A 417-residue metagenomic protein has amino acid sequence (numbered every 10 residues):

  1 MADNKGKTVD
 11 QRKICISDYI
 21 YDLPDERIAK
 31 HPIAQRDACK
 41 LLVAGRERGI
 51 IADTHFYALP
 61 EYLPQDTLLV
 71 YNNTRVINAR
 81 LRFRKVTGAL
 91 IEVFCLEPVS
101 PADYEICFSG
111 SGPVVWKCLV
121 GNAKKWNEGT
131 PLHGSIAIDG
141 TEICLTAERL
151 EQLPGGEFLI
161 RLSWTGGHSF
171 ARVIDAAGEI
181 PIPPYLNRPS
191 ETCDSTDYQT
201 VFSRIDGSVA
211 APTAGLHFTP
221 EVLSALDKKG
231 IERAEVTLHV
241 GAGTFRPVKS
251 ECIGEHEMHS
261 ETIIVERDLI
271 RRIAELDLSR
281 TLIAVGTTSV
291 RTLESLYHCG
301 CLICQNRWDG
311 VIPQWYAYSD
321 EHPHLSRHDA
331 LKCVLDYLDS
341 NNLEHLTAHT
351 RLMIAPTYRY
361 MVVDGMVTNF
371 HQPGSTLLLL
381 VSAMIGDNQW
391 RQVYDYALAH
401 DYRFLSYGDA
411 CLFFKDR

Functional and structural regions predicted by a protein language model:
A2-R417: Surface-exposed, charge/polar-rich loops and edge strands
